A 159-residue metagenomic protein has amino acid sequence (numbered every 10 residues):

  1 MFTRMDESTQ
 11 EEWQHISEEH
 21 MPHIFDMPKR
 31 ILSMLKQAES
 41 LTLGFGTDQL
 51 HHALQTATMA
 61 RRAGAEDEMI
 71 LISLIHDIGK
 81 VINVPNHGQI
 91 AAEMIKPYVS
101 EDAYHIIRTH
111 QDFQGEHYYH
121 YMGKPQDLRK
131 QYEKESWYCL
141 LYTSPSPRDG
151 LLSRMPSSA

Functional and structural regions predicted by a protein language model:
M1-N83: Acidic/His-rich, divalent-metal-binding segments that scaffold phosphate/diphosphate chemistry
A53, A57-A60, G88-H117: Histidine- and acidic-residue-rich, metal-dependent catalytic cores
M69, Y104-I106, G150-S153: Alpha-helical transmembrane segments and their helix-entry boundary regions
K80-P85, G115-H120: Secretory-pathway/luminal and periplasmic proteins that interact with or process carbohydrate-rich
Q111, H117-R129: Short, Lys/Arg-rich amphipathic alpha-helical interaction segments that bind nucleic acids or acidic protein surfaces
E133-L141: Solvent-exposed loop/turn elements at secondary-structure boundaries
Y142-D149: Conserved small/polar residues in nucleotide/adenosyl-binding loops
M155-A159: Hydrophobic alpha-helical segments, chiefly the membrane-spanning helices and signal/signal-anchor peptides
